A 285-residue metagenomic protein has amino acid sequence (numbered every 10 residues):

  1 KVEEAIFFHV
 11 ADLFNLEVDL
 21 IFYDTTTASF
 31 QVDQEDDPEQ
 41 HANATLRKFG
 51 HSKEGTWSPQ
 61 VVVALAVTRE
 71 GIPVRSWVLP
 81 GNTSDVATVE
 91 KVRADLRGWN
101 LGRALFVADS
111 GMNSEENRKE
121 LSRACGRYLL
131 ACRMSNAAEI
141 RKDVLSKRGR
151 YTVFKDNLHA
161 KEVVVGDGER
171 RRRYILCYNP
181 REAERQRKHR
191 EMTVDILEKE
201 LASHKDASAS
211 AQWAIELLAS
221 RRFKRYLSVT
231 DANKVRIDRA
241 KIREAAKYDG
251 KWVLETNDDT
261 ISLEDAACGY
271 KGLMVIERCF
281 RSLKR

Functional and structural regions predicted by a protein language model:
K1-R285: Anion-binding and metal-coordination hotspots
